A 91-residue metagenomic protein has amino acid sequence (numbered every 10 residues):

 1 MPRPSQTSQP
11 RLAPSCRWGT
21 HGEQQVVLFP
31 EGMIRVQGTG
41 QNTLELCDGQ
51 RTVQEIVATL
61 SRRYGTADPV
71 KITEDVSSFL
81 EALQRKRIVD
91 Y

Functional and structural regions predicted by a protein language model:
M1-D48, V89-D90: Acidic, low-complexity/disordered tracts enriched in E/D and polar residues
M33-Y91: Long, charge-rich, low-complexity alpha-helical segments
